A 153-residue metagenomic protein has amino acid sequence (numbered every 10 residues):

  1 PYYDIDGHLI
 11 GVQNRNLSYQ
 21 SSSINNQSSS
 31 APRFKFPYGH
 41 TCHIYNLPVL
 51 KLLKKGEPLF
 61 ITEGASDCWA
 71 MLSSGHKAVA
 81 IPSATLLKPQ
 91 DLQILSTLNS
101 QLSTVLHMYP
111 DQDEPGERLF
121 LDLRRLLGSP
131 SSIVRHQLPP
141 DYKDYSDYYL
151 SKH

Functional and structural regions predicted by a protein language model:
P1-N99, F120: Phosphate-handling DNA/RNA-contact segment within nucleic-acid enzymes
S22, S100-S103, S131-S132: Intrinsic disorder
I61, T104-P115: Acidic beta-strand-to-loop metal/phosphate-binding motif
P82-L87, D111-E114, L138-P140: Short, acidic/turn-prone active-site loops that include or flank metal/cofactor- and phosphate-binding residues
G116-R118, D144-Y145: Switch/connector loops and helix/strand junctions flanking conserved nucleotide-binding motifs in nucleotide-processing
D122-S129: Active-site-adjacent alpha-helix of alpha/beta-hydrolase-fold enzymes
S132-K143: A generic structural motif
S146-H153: Short, small/acidic-rich helices and loops at N termini and domain boundaries of DNA replication/processing enzymes
